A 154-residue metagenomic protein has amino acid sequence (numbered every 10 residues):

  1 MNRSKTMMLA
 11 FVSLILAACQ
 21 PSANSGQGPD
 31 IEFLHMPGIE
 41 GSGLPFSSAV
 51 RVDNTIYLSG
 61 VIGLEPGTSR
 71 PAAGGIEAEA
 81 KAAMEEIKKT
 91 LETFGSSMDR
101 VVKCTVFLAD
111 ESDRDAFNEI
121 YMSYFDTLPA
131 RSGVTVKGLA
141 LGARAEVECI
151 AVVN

Functional and structural regions predicted by a protein language model:
M1-N2: N-terminal secretory signal peptides that target proteins for export/translocation
K5-E85, K89-F94, D99, L108-N154: N-terminal presequence-like segments and the immediate start of the first folded domain
V102-C104: Surface-exposed aromatic
